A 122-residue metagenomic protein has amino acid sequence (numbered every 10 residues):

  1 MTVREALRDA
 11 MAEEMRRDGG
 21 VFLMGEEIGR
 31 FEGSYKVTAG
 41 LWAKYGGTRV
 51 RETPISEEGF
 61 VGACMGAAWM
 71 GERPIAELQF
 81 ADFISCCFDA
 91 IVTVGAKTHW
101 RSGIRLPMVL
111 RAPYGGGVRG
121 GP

Functional and structural regions predicted by a protein language model:
M1-P122: Thiamine diphosphate
